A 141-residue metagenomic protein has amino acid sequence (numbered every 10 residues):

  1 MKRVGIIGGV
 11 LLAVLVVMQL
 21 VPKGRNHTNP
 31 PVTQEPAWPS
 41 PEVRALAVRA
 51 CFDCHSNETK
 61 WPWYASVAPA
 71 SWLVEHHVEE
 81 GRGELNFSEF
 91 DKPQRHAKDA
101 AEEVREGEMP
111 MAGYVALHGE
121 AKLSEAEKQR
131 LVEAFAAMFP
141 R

Functional and structural regions predicted by a protein language model:
M1-V4: Positively charged n-region of N-terminal signal peptides that target proteins for export
I6-P22: Hydrophobic membrane-insertion alpha-helices, especially the h-region of bacterial N-terminal signal peptides
L20-K23, F139-R141: Polytopic transmembrane helical bundles with strong interfacial aromatic enrichment
N26-A47: Electrostatic cytochrome c docking/interface patches
A47-T59, M109, L131: The canonical Cys-X-X-Cys-His
W61-H76: Acidic helix-start/capping segments at beta-turn-to-alpha-helix junctions
W72-H118: Extracytoplasmic electron-transfer domains, predominantly the class I c-type cytochrome c fold
G107-E108, V115-R141: C-terminal capping alpha-helices of c-type cytochrome domains
